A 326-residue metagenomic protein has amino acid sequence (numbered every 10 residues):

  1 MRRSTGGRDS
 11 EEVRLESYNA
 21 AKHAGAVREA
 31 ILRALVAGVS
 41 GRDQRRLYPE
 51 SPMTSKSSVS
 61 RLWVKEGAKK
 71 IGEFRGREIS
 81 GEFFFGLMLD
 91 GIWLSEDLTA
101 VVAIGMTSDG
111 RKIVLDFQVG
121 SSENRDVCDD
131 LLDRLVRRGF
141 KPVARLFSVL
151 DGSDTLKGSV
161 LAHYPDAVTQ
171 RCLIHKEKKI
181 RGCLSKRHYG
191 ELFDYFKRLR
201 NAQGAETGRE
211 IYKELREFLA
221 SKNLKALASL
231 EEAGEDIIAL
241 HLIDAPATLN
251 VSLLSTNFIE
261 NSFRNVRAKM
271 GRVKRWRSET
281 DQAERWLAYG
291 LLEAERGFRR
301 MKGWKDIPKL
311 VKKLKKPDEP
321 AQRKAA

Functional and structural regions predicted by a protein language model:
M1-A21, A26, A30, E50-V149 (+2 more regions): RNase H-like nuclease fold core
V27-R28, L192, G208-I211: N-terminal alpha-helical segment
R33-A37: Short alpha-helical segment immediately N-terminal to, or the first helix within, an HTH/HTH-like DNA-binding domain
G38-R42: Transmembrane alpha-helical segments of multi-pass membrane transport proteins and ion-pumping complexes
D43-S51: DNA-recognition alpha helix
R46, V59-R61, D154-L156, Q170 (+1 more regions): Short alpha-helical patches at protein termini and domain edges that function as localization/binding signals
F117-V119, R145-T155, S159-F196: Conserved beta-strand -> loop -> alpha-helix junction used to position metal-binding or nucleic-acid-contacting
N201-A326: Acidic/histidine-rich catalytic cores and adjacent linkers of DNA breakage/strand-transfer/modification proteins
